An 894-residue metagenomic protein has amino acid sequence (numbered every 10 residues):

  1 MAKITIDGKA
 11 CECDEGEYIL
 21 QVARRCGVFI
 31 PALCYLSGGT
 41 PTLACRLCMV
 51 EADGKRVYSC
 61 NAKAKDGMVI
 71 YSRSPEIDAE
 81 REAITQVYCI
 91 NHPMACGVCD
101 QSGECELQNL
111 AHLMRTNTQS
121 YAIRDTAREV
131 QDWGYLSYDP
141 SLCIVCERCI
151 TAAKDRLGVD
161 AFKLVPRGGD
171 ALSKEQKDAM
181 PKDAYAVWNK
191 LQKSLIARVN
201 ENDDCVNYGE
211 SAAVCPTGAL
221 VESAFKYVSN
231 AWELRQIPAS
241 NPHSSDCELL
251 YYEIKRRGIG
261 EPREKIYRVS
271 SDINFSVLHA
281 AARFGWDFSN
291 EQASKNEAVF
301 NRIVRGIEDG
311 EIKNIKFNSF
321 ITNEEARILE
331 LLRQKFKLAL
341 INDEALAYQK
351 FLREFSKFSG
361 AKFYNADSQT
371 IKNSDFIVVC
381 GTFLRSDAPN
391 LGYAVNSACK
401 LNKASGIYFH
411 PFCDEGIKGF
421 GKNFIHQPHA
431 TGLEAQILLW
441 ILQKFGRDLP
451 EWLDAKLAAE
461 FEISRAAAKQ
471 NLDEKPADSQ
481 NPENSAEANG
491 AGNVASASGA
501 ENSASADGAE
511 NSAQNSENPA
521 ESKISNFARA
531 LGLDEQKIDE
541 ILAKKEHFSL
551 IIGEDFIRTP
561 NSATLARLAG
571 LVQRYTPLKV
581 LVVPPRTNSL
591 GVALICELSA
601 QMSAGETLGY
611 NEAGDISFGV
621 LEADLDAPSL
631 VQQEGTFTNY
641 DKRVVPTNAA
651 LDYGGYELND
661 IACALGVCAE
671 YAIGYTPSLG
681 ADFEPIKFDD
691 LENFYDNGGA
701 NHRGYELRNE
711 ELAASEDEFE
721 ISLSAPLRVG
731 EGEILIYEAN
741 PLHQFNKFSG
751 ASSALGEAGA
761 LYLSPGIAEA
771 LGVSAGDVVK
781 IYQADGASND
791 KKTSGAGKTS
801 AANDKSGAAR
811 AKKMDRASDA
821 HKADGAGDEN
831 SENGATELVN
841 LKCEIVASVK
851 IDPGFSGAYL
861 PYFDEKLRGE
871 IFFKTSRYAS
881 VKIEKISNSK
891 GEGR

Functional and structural regions predicted by a protein language model:
M1, I30, Y35-S37, E330 (+7 more regions): A cross-kingdom feature strongest in bacterial/archaeal respiratory oxidoreductases
R46-D204, Y208, A212-A213, T217-N241 (+1 more regions): Fe-S ferredoxin-like electron-transfer domains and their immediately adjacent linker/connector regions across
M94-S120, E129, C149, V159-G169 (+5 more regions): N-terminal leader/propeptide and maturation segments of large enzyme subunits in energy/redox metabolism and hydrolases
N207-Y267, S374-F376, C380-G406, N611-A623 (+2 more regions): Phosphate/diphosphate-binding loops
P242-H243, G258-I307, K313-I321, E865-K866 (+1 more regions): Catalytic P-loop NTP-binding/switch module of NTPases
S289-N296, N342-D473, Q480, N515-A530 (+1 more regions): Glycine-rich, acidic loop regions that bind phosphate or pyrophosphate groups
K316-D367, R567-S599: Anionic-ligand anchoring segments at beta-strand to alpha-helix junctions in alpha/beta enzyme folds, i.e., glycine
K422-D478, N515-E606, P685-I686, L691-G704 (+1 more regions): Active-site phosphate/pyrophosphate-binding segments
